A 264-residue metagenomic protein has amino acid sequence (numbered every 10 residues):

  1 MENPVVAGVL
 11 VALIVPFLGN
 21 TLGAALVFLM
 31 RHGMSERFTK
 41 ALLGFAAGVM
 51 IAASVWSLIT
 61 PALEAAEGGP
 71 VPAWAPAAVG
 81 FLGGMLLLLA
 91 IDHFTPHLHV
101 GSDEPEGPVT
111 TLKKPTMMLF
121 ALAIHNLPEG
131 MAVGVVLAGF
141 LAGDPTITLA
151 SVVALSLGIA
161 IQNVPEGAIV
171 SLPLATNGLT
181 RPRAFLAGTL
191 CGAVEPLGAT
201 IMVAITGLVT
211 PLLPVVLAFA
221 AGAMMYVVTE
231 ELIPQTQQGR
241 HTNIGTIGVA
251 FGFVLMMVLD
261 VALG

Functional and structural regions predicted by a protein language model:
M1-G264: Intrinsically disordered, metal-sensing/regulatory segments
